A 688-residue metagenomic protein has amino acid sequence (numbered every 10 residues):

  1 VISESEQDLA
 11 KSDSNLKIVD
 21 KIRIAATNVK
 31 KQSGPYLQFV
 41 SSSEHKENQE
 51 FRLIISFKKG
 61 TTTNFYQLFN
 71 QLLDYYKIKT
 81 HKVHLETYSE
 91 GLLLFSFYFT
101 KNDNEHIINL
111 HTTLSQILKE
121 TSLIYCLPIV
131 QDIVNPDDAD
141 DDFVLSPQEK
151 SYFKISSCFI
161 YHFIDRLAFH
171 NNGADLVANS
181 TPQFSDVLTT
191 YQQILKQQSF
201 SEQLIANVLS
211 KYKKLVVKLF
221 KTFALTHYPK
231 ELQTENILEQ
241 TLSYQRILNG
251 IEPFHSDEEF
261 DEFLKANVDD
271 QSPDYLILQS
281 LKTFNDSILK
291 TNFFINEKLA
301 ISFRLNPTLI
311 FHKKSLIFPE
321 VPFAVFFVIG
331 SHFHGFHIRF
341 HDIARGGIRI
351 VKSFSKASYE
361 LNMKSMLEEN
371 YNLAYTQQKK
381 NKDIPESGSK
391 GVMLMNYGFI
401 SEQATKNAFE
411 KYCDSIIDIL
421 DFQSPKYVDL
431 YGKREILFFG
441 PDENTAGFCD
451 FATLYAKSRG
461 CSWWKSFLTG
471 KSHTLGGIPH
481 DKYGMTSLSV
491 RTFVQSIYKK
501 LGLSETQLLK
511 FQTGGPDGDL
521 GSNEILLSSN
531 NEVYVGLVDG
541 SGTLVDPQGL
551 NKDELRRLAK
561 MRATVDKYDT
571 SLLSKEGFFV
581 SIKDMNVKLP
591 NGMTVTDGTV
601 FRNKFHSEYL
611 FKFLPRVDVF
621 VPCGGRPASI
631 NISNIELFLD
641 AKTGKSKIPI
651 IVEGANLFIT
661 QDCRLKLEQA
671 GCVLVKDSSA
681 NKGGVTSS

Functional and structural regions predicted by a protein language model:
V1-E90, S96-F159, R166-D175, S180-P182 (+5 more regions): Regulatory modules associated with amino-acid/nitrogen control
Q49-F51, G346-F354, W464-P479, F578-M593 (+1 more regions): Gly-rich Lys/Arg/Thr-decorated short loops/hinges at beta-loop-alpha junctions or inter-strand turns that position
L68, E360-M363: Long, Pro/Ser/Thr-rich low-complexity/intrinsically disordered regulatory tracts in eukaryotic proteins
F95-Y98, Q403-K406, G432-G440, D450 (+2 more regions): Terminal amphipathic helices with adjacent charged low-complexity linkers/tails
Y161-H162, H170, F333-H337, E360 (+1 more regions): Glycine/serine-rich phosphate-binding loop and adjoining beta1-alpha1 elements at the start of nucleotide-handling
P273-P319: Extended, Lys/Arg-enriched charged tracts that mediate electrostatic binding to polyanionic substrates
S401, I497-L509, S528-N531, P547-L558 (+3 more regions): Non-transmembrane, aqueous-exposed alpha-helical and coiled segments at domain scale
T469-L558: Hydrophobic, well-ordered beta-alpha structural blocks that scaffold small-molecule cofactor pockets
